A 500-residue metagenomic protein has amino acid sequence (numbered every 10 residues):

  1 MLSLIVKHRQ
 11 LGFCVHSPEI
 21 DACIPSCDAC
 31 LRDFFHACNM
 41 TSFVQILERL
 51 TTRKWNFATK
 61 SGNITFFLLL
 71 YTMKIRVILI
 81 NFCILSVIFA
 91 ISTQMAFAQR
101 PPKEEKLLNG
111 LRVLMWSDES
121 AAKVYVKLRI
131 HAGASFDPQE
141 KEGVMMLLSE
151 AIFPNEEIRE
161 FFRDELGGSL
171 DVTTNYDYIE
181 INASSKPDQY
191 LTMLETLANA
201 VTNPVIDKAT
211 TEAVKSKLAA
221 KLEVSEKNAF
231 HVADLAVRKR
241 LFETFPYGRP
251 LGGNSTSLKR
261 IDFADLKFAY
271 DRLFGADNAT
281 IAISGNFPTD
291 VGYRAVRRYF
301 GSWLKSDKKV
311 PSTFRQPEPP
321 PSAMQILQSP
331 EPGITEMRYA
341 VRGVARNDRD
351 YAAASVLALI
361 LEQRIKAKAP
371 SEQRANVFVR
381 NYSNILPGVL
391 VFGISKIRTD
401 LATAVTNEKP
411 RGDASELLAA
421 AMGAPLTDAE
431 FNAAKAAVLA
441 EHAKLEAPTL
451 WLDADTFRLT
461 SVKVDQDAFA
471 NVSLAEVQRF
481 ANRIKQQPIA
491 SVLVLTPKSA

Functional and structural regions predicted by a protein language model:
V15-S17, A22, D28-A29, A37-M40 (+4 more regions): Short hydrophobic alpha-helical segments enriched in small aliphatic residues
N81-S92: Bacterial N-terminal signal peptides
K127-P187, R249-P250, E362-R374: M16/MPP (pitrilysin/insulinase) zinc-metallopeptidase core fold and M16-derived inactive scaffolds
I158-R159, S184-S216, R364, R380-H442: M16/insulysin-pitrilysin zinc metalloprotease superfamily fold
S225-G275, D348, Y382-I385, E441-N471: Scaffold signal of the M16-like zinc-metallopeptidase fold and its non-catalytic homologs
E243, Y247, A276, T280-A345: An aromatic/glycine/proline-enriched structural segment found at the starts of mature extracellular/organellar domains
T280-A282, G393-S395, A429-A500: C-terminal regions of mature proteins
E336-R342, A358-K396: A structural supersecondary motif
